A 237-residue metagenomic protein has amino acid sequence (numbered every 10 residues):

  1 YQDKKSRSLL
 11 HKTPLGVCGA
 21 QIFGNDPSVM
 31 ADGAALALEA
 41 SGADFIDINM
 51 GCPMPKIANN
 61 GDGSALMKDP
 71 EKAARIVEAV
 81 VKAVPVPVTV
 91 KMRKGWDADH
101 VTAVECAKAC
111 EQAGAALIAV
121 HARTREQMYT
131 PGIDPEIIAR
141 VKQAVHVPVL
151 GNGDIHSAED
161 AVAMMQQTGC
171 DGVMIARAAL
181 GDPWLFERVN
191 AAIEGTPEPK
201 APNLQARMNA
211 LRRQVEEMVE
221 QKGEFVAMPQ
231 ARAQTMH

Functional and structural regions predicted by a protein language model:
Y1-A43: Glycine-rich, positively charged N-terminal anion/phosphate-binding segment
Q2-K5, D69-P70, D134, D182 (+1 more regions): Short, solvent-exposed helix-helix connector turns and helix-capping sites enriched in acidic/polar residues
P14, Q21, N60-S64, E198-P199: Short coil/turn segments at secondary-structure junctions
G19, D62, Q127, G153 (+1 more regions): Generic anion/oxyanion-binding catalytic loop in active/binding sites
Q21, N25, K68, P202: Short, surface-exposed alpha-helical recognition segments that flank or form part of ligand/macromolecule-binding
Q21-G24, G132, I155, R177: Conserved residues at beta->alpha junctions
S28-D62, L66-V149, V162-A163, Q167: Alpha/beta enzyme core
R75, A83-P85, D99-L117, E136 (+2 more regions): Alpha/beta catalytic cores of nucleotide-metabolism and tRNA/nucleoside-modifying enzymes
